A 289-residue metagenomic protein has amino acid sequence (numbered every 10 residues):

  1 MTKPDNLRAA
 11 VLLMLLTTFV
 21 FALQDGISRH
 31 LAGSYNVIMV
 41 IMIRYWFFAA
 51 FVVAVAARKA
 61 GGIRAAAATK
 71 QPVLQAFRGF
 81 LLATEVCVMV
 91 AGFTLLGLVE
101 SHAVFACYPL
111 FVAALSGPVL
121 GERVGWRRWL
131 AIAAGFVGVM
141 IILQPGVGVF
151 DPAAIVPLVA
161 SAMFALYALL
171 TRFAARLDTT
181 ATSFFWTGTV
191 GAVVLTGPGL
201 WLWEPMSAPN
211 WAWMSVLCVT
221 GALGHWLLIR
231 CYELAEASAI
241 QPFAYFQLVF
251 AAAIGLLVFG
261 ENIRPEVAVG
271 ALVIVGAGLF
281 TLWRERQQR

Functional and structural regions predicted by a protein language model:
M1-L16, A50-F77, W126, T189-V216 (+2 more regions): Membrane-interface interhelical linkers
D5-A10, M42, A67-Q71, V139 (+3 more regions): Juxtamembrane helix-entry segments on the extracytoplasmic side of multipass membrane proteins
V11-M14, T69-G79, V124-F136, A153-L158 (+2 more regions): Cytoplasmic-side transmembrane-helix entry/capping segments in multi-pass membrane proteins
L16-L23, I27, A76-T94, L158-L170 (+2 more regions): Hydrophobic alpha-helical transmembrane segments of multi-pass membrane transport proteins, especially secondary
R29, V37-I38, V52, G146-M206: Transmembrane alpha-helical segments that form core, pore/gating elements of small-molecule transporters/exporters
I43, A103-C107, A174-V190, H225-L256: Helix-helix packing/entry segments at the starts of transmembrane helices
A91, Y108-L130, V249-A268: C-terminal transmembrane-helix exit sites in multi-pass transporters
R127-Q144, E266-E285: Hydrophobic transmembrane alpha-helices of multi-pass small-molecule transport proteins
